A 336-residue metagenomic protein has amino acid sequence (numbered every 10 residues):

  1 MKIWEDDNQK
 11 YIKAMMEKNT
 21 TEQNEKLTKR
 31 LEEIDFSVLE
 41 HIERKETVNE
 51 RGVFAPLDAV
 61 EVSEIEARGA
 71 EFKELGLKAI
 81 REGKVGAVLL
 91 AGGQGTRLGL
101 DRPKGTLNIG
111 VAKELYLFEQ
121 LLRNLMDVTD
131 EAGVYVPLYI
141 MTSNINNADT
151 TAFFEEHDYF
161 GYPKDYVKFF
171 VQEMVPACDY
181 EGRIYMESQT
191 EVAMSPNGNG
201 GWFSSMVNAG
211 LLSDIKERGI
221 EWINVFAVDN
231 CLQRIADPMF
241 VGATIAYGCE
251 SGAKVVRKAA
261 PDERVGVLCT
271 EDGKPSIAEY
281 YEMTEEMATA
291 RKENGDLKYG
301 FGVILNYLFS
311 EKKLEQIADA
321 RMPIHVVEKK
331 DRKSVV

Functional and structural regions predicted by a protein language model:
K2-V167, P176, Y185-F203, L212-S213 (+1 more regions): N-terminal glycine-rich phosphate-binding loop and ensuing alpha1 helix
E43, T106, G110, F118-L121 (+9 more regions): Generic alpha-helix signal with a bias toward terminal, lower-confidence helices and secondary-structure junctions
G92, S143-N144, Q172-E173, N208-A209 (+5 more regions): Fold-independent oxyanion-binding glycine-rich loops and adjacent beta-strand/coil segments at enzyme active sites
Y159-F160, K164-E263: Conserved beta-loop-beta/alpha segment of the NTase-like Rossmann-fold superfamily that binds/positions NTPs
I215, G219-N224, L232-A236, V241-S334: Catalytic core of tubulin tyrosine ligase-like
